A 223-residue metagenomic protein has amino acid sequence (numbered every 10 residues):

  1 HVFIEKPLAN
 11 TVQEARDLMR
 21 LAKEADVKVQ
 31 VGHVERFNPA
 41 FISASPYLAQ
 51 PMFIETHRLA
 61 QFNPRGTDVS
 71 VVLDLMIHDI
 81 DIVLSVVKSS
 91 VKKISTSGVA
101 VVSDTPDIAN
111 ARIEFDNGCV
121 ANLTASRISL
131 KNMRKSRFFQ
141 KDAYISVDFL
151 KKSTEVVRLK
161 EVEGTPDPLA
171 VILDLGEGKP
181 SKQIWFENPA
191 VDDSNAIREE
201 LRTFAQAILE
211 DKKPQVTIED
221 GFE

Functional and structural regions predicted by a protein language model:
H1, K28, K213: Residue-level detector of anion-binding/catalytic polar loops
H1, K6-P7: Short helix/strand-capping hinge loops at secondary-structure junctions that flank key functional elements
A9-G66: A contiguous active-site-proximal alpha/beta segment in oxidoreductase catalytic domains
G32-P39, F62-K93, P106-D107, G221: Mid-domain beta-loop-alpha active-site segment that forms a flexible, acidic cofactor/metal-binding surface
I80-L159, E163, V191-S194, R198-K212: Contiguous beta-strand/loop segments that form the cofactor/metal-binding neighborhood of enzyme cores
L173-E223: C-terminal helical cap and adjacent loop that interface with cofactors, partners, or active-site loops
